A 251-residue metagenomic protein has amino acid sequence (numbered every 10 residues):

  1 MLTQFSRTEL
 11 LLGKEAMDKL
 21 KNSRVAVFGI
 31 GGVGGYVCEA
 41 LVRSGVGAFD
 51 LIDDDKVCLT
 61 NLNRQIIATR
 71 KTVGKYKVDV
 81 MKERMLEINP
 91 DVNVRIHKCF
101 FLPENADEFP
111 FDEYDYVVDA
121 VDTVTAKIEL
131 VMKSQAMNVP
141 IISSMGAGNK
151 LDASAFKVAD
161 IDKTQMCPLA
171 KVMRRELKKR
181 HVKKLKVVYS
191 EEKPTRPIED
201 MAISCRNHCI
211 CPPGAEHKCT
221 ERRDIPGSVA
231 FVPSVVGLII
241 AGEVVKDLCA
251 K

Functional and structural regions predicted by a protein language model:
M1-A26: N-terminal charged helix/coil linker that caps or initiates catalytic domains
L2, F109-E113, A126, A136 (+3 more regions): Glycine-rich phosphate/adenylate-binding loop
V27-G29, I52: Conserved N-terminal Rossmann-fold NAD(P)-binding element of oxidoreductases
V33-G34: Hydrophobic/small residue at the entry helix of a nucleotide-binding pocket
V46, L51-N89: Glycine-rich phosphate-binding loop and adjoining beta1-alpha1-beta2 segment of Rossmann-like nucleotide-binding folds
K98-A106: Conserved SAM/SAH-binding loop
A120-V121, S144: Short, well-ordered coil/turn residues at beta-beta hairpins and beta-strand->alpha-helix junctions within
